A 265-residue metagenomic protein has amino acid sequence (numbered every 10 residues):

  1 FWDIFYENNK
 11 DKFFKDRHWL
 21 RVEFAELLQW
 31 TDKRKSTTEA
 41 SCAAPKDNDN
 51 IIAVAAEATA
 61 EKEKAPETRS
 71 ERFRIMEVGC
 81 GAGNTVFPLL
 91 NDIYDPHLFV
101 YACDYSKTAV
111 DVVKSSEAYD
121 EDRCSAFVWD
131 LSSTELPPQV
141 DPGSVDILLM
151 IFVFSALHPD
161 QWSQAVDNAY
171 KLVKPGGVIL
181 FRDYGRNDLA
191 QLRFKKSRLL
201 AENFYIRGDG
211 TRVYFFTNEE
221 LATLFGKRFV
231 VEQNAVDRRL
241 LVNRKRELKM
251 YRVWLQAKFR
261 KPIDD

Functional and structural regions predicted by a protein language model:
F13-R72, P88: Conserved alpha-helix/loop element of class I SAM-dependent methyltransferases that forms part of the SAM/SAH-binding
P66-P137: Class I SAM-dependent methyltransferase SAM/SAH-binding core
L136-L148: A short acidic, Gly/Pro-enriched loop at the edge of an enzyme's catalytic core that lines a small-molecule cofactor
L148-A156: Short catalytic micro-motifs in class I SAM-dependent methyltransferases
S163-V178: A short glycine-rich, Lys/Arg-flanked "PGG" loop and its adjoining helix->strand segment in the class I
R182: Alpha/beta-hydrolase-fold catalytic nucleophile elbow
G185-R246: C-terminal alpha-helical "lid/dimerization" subdomain adjacent to the S-adenosyl-L-methionine
V242-D265: Core SAM-dependent methyltransferase catalytic element
